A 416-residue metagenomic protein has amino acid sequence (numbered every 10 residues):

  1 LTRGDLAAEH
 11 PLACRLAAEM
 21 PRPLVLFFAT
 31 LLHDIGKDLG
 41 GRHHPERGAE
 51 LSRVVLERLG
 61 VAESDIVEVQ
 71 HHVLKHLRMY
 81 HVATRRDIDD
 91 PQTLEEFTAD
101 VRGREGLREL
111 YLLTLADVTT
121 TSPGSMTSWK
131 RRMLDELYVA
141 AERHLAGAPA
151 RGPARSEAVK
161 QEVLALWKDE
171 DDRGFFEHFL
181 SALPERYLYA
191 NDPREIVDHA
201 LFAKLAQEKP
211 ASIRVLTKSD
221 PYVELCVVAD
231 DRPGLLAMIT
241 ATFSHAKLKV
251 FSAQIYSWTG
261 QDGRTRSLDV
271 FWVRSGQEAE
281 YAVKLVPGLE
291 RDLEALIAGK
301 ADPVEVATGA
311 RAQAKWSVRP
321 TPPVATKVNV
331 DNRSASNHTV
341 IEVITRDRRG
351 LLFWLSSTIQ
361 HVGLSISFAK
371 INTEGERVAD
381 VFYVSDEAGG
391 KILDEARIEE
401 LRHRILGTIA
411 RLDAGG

Functional and structural regions predicted by a protein language model:
L1-T30, I35, S219, P322 (+3 more regions): Active-site-adjacent "gating/activation" loops or surface patches in catalytic cores
D5, L56, A62-I66, H81 (+1 more regions): Conserved catalytic alpha/beta cores of large enzymes that bind or transform nucleotide phosphates and polynucleotides
P11-L16, I66, Q70, D87 (+5 more regions): Residue-level signal for alpha-helical context at structural boundaries
L16-G147: Divalent metal-dependent catalytic cores for phosphoryl transfer on phosphate-bearing substrates
Q92, E96-G416: Regulatory modules associated with amino-acid/nitrogen control
